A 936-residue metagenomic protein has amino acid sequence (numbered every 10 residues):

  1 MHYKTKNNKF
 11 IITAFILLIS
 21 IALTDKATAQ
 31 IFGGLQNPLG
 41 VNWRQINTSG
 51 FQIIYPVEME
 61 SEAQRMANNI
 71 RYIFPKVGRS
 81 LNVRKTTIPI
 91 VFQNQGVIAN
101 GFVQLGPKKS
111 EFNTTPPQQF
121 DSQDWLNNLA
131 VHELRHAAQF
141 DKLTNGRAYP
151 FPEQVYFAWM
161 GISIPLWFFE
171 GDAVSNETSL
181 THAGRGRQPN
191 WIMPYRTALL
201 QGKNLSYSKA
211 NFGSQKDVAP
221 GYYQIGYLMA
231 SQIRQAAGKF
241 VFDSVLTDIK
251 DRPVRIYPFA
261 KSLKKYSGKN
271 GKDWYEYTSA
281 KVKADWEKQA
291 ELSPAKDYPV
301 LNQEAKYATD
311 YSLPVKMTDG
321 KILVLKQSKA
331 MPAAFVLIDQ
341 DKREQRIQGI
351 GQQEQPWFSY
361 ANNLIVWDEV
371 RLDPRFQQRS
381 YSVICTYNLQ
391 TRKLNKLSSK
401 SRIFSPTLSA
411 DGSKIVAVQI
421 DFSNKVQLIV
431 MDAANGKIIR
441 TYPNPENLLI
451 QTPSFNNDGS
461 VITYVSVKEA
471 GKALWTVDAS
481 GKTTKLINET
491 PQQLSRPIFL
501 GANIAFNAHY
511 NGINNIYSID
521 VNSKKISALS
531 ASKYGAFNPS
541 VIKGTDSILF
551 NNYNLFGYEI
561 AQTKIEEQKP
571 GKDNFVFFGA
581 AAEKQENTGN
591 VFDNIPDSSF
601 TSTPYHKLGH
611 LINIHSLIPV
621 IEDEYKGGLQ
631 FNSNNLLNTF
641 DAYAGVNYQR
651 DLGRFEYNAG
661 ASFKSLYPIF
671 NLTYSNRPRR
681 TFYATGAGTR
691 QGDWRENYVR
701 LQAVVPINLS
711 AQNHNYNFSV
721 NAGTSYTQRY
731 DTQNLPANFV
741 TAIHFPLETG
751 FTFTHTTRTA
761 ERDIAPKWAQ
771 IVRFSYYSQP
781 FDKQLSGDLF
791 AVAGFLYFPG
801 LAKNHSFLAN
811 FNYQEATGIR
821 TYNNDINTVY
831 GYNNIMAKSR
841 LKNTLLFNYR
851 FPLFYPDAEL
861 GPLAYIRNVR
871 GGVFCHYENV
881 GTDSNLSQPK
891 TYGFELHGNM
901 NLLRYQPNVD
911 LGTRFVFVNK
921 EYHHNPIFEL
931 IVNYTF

Functional and structural regions predicted by a protein language model:
A29-W159, P165: Juxtacatalytic substrate-recognition/specificity segment
G33, P107, D124-L129, A137 (+5 more regions): Acidic/His/Gly-enriched intrinsically disordered linker/tail segments that often contain short helix/coil "MoRF-like"
L35-Q36, N42-Q45, V245-T247, D251-W357 (+2 more regions): Beta/coil-rich, acidic/histidine-enriched accessory regions frequently appended to metallopeptidases
G186, Y307, K326-F335, G349-E354 (+10 more regions): A flexible loop/linker signature enriched in serine peptidases of the S9 family
E287, K326, A508, E559 (+2 more regions): Outer-membrane beta-barrel initiation region
P374, K533, F537, L555-G557 (+4 more regions): Outer-membrane beta-barrel translocator/channel fold
D623-G627, G653-Y657, D693-V699, Y716 (+7 more regions): Residues that define the transmembrane beta-barrel architecture of outer-membrane proteins
A687-T689, A737-V869, G881, V932: C-terminal outer-membrane beta-barrel translocator/porin domains of Gram-negative envelope proteins and their
